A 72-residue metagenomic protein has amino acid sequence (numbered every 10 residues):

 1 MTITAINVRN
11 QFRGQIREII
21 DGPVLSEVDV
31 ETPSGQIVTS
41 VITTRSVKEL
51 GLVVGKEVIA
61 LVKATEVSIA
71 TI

Functional and structural regions predicted by a protein language model:
M1-I72: Non-catalytic connector elements of ABC transporters
